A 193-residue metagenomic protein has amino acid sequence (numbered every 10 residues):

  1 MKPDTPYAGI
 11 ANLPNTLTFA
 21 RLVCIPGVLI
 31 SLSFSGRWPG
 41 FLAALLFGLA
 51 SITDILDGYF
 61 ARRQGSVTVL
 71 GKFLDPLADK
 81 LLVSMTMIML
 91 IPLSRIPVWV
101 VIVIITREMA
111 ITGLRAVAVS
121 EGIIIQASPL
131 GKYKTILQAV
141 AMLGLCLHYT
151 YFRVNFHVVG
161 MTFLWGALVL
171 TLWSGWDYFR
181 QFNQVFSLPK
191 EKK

Functional and structural regions predicted by a protein language model:
M1-P14, F19, C24-I25, S35 (+3 more regions): C-terminal membrane-associated helical module and adjoining short loops/tails
L17, L22, L46, R63-R115 (+1 more regions): Multi-pass membrane catalytic core of lipid/isoprenoid biosynthesis enzymes
V28: Nucleotide and nucleotide-moiety/phosphate-recognizing core
F47-I52, Y59, R63: A generic "structured core" feature
I55, Y59, T112-S120, Y178-F186: Membrane-spanning helices that line or support transport/gating and their immediate boundary helices in channels
V67, E121-I123: Interfacial helix-loop-helix junctions of multi-pass membrane proteins
